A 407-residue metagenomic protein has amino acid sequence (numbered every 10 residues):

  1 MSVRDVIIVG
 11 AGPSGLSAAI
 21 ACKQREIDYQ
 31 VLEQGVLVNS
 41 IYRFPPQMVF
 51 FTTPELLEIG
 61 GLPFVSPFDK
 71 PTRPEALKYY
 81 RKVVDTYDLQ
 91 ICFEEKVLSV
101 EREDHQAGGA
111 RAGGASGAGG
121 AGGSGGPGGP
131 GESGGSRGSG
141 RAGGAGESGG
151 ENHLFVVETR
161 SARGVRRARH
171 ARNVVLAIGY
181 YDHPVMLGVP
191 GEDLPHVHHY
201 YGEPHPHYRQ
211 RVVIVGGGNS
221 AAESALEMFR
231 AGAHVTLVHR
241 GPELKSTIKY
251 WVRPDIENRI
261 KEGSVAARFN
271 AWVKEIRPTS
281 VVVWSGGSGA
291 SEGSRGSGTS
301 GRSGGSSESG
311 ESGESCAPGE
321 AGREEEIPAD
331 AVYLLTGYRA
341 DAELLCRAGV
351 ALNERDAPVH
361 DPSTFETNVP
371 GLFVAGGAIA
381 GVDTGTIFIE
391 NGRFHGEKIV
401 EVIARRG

Functional and structural regions predicted by a protein language model:
S2-V3, P206-Q210: Short helix-loop-beta connector
R4, A11-L89, A222-W251, N353-R355: Beta1-alpha1 glycine-rich phosphate/pyrophosphate-binding loop at the start of Rossmann-like nucleotide-binding domains
I7-V9, R169-Y180, V213-V215, P328-G337: Short hydrophobic core segments
Q34-G35, N39-P63, E103-G117, G123-G126 (+4 more regions): Flavin (FAD/FMN) cofactor-binding and adjacent substrate-gating region of FAD-dependent oxidoreductase domains
D88-E101, A107-G109, G114, G125 (+4 more regions): A Rossmann-like FAD-binding core segment of flavoenzymes
V174-V197, Y208-A267, V402-R405: Rossmann-like dinucleotide-binding core of oxidoreductases
E192-P206, Y338-T386: FAD-site-proximal beta/loop scaffold in flavoenzymes
G376-G407: A conserved FAD-binding loop/helix module that cradles the flavin
